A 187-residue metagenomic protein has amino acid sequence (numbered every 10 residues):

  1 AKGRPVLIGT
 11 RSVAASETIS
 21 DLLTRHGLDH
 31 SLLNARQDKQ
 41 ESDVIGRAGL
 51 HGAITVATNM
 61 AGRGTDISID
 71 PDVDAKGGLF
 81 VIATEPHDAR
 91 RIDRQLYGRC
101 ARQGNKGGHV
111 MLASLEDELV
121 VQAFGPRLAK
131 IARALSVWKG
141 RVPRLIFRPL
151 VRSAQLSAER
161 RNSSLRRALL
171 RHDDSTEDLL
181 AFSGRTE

Functional and structural regions predicted by a protein language model:
A1-G3, V13-F80: Conserved motor-coupling elements within RecA-like helicase/translocase cores
G3-P5, K106-G107: Short secondary-structure junction motifs
I8, V56, G98: Residue-level signature of catalytic and energy-coupling elements of molecular machines, predominantly ATP/GTP-dependent
T10-V13, T58-A61, T84-H87, L115-E116: A short beta-strand-to-loop transition that corresponds to the Sensor-1 phosphate-sensing loop of AAA+ P-loop ATPases
A75-E187: C-terminal helicase module of SF1/SF2 nucleic-acid helicases/translocases
